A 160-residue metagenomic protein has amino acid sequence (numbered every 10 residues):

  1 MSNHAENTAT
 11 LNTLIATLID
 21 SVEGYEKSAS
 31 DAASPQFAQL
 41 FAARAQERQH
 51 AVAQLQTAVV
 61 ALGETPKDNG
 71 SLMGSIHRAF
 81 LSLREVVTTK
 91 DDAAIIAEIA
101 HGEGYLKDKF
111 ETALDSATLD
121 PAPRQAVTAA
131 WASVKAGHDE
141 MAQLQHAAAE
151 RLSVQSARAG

Functional and structural regions predicted by a protein language model:
M1-T8, S30-A33, T57-G63, R84-D91: Short, charged, low-complexity loops and linkers
A5-Q54, H138: N-terminal leader/targeting helix
E6-T13, Q39-L40, L62-N69, D91-I99: A ubiquitous short alpha-helical element
T10-S30, S75-T128, S133: Acidic/histidine-rich alpha-helical segments that form the ligand environment of transition-metal centers
Q36-G74, M141-L144, A148: Conserved alpha-helical segments that form or flank metal/cofactor-binding pockets of metalloenzymes
Q46, V60, A129-W131, K135 (+1 more regions): Small-residue-biased structural context
E64-D68, P121-A122, V154: Charge-dense, low-complexity polyampholytic segments
A142-G160: Short, charged, intrinsically disordered terminal tails
